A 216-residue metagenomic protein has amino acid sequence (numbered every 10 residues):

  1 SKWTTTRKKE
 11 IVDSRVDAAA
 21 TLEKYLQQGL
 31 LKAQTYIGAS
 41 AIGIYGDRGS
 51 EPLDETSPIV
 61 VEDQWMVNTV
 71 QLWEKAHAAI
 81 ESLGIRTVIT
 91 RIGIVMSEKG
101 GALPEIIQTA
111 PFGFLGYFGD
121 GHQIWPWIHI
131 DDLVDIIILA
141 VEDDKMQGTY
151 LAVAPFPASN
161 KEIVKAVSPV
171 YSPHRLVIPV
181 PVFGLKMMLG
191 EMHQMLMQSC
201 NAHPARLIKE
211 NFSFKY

Functional and structural regions predicted by a protein language model:
S1-T21: NAD(P)H-binding glycine-rich loop region in Rossmannoid oxidoreductase-like domains and their noncatalytic homologs
K8, A20-E62: Conserved Rossmann-fold NAD(P)-dependent oxidoreductase catalytic core, especially the SDR/UDP-sugar
E62-M66, G93-G100, D120-I130: Glycine-rich "substrate-gating" loop/helix at the edge of Rossmann-like oxidoreductase active sites
Q71, I85, M96-E105, A140-Y150: Glycine/proline-rich active-site loop of Rossmann-fold NAD(P)-dependent oxidoreductases
K75-E98: Conserved beta-loop-beta element that borders a ligand/cofactor-binding pocket
I107-L115, Q123-A158: Alpha-helical substrate-binding/gating segment
D143-E191: Mid/C-terminal beta-alpha module of Rossmann-like enzyme folds, strongest in SDR-family dehydrogenases/epimerases
Q194-Y216: C-terminal amphipathic/interface module of NAD(P)-dependent oxidoreductases and related NAD-binding regulators
